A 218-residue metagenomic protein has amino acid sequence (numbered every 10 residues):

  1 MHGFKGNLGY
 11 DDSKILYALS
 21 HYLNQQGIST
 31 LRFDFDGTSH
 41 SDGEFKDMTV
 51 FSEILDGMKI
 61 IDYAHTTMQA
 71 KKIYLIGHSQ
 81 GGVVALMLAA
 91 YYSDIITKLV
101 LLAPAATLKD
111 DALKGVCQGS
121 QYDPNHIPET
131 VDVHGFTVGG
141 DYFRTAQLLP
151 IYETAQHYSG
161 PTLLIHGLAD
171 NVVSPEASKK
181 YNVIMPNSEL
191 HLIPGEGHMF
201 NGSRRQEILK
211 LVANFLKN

Functional and structural regions predicted by a protein language model:
M1-Q25, T30-D34: Short, surface-exposed "cap/lid" segments of acyl-processing enzymes
K5, F35-S39, A106, G197: Alpha/beta-hydrolase active-site loop signature
Y10-D12, S41-F45, A112, P175-E176: Conserved catalytic-core motifs of eukaryotic protein kinase domains, centered on the activation segment
L23, L88-A89: Aromatic pocket-lining residues of Rossmann-like dinucleotide-binding sites
D34-M48: Glycine-rich "HGGG/HGxG" loop immediately N-terminal to the catalytic nucleophile of the alpha/beta-hydrolase
D47-T67: Alpha/beta-hydrolase active-site loop
M68-S79: Alpha/beta-hydrolase fold nucleophile elbow
Y74, V83, A90, I95-K180 (+2 more regions): The alpha/beta-hydrolase serine catalytic core
